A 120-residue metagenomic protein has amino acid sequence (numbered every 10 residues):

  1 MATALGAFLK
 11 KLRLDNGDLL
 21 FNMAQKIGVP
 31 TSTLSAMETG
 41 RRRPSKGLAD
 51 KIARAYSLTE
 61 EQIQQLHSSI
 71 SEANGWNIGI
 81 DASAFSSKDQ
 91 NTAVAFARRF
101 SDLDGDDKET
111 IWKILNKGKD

Functional and structural regions predicted by a protein language model:
M1-D15, R99: A short, Lys/Arg-rich alpha-helix, primarily the initiator
K10, F21, D50: Residues within the helices of the helix-turn-helix
R13, A24, A53: The alpha-helix within a helix-turn-helix
N16-A36, L66: Short alpha-helical DNA-recognition segment
G28-P44, K51-I52: Recognition helix of helix-turn-helix/homeodomain-like DNA-binding domains that insert into the DNA major groove
G47-Q65, E72: DNA major-groove recognition helix of helix-turn-helix/homeodomain DNA-binding modules
S71-D120: Interfacial/linker helices and their anchor residues that mediate assembly or domain coupling
